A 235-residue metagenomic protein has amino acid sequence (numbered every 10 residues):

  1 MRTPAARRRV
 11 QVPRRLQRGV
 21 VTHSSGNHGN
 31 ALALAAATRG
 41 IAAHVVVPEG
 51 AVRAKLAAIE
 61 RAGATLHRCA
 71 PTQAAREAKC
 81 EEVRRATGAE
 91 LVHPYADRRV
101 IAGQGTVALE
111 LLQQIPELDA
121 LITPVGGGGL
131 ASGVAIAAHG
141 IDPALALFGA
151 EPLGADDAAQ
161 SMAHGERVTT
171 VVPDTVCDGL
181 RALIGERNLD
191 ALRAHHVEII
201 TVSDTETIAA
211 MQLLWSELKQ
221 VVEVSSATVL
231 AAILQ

Functional and structural regions predicted by a protein language model:
M1-Q235: PLP-dependent amino-acid enzyme catalytic core
